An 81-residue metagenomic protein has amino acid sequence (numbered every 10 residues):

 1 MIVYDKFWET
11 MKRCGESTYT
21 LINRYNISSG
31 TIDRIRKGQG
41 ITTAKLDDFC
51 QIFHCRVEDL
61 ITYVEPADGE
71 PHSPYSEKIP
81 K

Functional and structural regions predicted by a protein language model:
M1-T20: A short, Lys/Arg-rich alpha-helix, primarily the initiator
W8, Y19, D33, D47 (+1 more regions): Residues within the helices of the helix-turn-helix
E9, T62-K81: Short, charged recognition helix plus adjacent turn of helix-turn-helix-like nucleic-acid-binding domains
K12, N23, Q51: Alpha-helical residues within the helix-turn-helix
G15-D33: Short alpha-helical DNA-recognition segment
Q39-Q51: Short, basic-rich loop-to-helix N-cap that marks the start of a DNA-contacting helix
